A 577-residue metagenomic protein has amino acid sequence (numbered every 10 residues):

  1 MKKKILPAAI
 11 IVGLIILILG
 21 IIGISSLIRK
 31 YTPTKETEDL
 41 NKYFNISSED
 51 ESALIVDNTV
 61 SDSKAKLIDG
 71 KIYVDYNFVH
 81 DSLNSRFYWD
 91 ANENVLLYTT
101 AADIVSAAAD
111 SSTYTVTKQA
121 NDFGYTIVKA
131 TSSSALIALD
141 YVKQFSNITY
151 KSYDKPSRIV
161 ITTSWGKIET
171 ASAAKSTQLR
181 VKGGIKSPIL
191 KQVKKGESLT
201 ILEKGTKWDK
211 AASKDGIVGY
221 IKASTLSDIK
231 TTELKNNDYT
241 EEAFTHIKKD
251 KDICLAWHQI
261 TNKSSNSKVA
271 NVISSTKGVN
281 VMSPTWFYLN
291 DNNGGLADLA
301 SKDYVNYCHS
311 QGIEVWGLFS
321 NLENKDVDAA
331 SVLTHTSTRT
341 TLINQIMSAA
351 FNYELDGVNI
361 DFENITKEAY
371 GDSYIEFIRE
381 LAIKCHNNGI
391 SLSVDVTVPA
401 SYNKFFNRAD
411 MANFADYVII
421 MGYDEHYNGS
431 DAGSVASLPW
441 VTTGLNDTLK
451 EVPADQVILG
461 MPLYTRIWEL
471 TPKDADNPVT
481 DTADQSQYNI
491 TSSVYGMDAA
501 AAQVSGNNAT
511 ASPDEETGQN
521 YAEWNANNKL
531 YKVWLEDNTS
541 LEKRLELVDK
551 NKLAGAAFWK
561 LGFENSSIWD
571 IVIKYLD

Functional and structural regions predicted by a protein language model:
K2-G205, K235-K249: Primary recognition of N-terminal secretory signal peptides and signal-anchoring hydrophobic helices
Y98, G196, W208-S213, I221: SH3/SH3-like beta-barrel fold
E233-Q345: Glycan-recognition patch characteristic of GH18 chitinases/ENGases and related GlcNAc/peptidoglycan-binding proteins
L234-T240, T465-R544, L576: Glycan-binding loop/region signatures in secreted carbohydrate-active enzymes
I260-T276, T336-F351, A400-R408, E536-D549: Short, acidic/polar
M282, I360, V418, L459 (+2 more regions): Conserved, mostly hydrophobic/aromatic
N292-L299, N344, K367, D372-A500: Substrate-binding surface in catalytic domains of secreted glycosidases
R544-D577: Acidic/aromatic/glycine-rich contiguous surface patches that form carbohydrate-binding/processing clefts and analogous
